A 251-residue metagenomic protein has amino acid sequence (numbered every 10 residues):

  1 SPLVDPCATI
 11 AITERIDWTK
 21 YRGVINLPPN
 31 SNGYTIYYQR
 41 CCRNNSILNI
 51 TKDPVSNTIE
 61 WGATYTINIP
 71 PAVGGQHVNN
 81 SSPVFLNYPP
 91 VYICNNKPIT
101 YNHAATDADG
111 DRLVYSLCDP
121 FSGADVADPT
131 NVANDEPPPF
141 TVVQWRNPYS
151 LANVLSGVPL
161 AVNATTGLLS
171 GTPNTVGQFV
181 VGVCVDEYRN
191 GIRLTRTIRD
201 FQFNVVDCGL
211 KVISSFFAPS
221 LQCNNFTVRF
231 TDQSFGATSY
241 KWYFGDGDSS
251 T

Functional and structural regions predicted by a protein language model:
S1-L210, S234: Long, compositionally biased, intrinsically disordered segments
L86-P90, I213-P219, F244: Surface-exposed, proline-enriched loop/turn segments that connect beta strands in immunoglobulin-like
V91-K97, A218-F226: Short, solvent-exposed loop/linker segments at the N-terminal edge of repeated beta-sheet extracellular domains
H103, V183, F216, V228-S234 (+1 more regions): Residue-level signature of extracellular beta-strand-rich folds
V114-S116, S239-Y243: Beta-strand signatures of extracellular beta-sandwich domains
D248-T251: Surface-exposed loop/edge segments in extracytoplasmic proteins
